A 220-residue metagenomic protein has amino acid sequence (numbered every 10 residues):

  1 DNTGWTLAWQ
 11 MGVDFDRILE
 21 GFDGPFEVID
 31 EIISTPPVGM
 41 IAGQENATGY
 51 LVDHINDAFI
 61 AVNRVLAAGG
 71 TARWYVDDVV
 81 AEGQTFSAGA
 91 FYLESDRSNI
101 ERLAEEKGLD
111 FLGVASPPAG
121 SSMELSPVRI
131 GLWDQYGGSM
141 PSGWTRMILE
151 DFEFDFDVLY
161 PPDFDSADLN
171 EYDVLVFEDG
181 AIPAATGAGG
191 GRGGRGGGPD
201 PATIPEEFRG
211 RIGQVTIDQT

Functional and structural regions predicted by a protein language model:
D1-T220: Intrinsic-disorder/low-complexity accessory segments
